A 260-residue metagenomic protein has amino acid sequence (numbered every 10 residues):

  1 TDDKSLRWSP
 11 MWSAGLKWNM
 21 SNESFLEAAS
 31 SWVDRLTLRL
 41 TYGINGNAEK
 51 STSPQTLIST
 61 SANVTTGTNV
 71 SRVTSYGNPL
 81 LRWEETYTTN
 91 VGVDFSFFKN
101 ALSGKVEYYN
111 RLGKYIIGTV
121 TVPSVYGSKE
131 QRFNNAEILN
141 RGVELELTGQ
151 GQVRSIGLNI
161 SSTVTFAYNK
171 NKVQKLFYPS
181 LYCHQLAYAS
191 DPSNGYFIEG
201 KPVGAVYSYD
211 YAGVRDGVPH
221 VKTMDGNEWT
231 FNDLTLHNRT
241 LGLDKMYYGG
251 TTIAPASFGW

Functional and structural regions predicted by a protein language model:
T1, T66-T74, V120-E130, G142 (+3 more regions): Flexible, solvent-exposed coil segments and beta strand-coil junctions, predominantly the extracellular/periplasmic
D2-S5, E23-E27, N47-T52, G113-T119 (+4 more regions): Outer-membrane beta-barrel proteins
L6-W12, Y42-I44, E85-T89, Y108-K114 (+4 more regions): Transmembrane beta-barrel architecture of outer-membrane proteins
W18-A29, L36, G46, F95-K99 (+4 more regions): Outer-membrane beta-barrel proteins
E27-E85, S103-I138, C183: Solvent-exposed loop/turn elements at secondary-structure boundaries
L38-L40, V91, G104-V106, L147 (+1 more regions): Membrane-embedded beta-strand positions of outer-membrane beta-barrel proteins
N63-G104, Q131-S155, G200-P202, I253-S257: Outer-membrane beta-barrel signature, preferentially recognizing the C-terminal barrel domain of Gram-negative
F133, Q152-I253: Conserved small-residue
